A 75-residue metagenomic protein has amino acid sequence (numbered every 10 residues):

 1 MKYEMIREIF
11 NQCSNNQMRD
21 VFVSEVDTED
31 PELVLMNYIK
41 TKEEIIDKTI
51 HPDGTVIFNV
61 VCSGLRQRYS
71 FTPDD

Functional and structural regions predicted by a protein language model:
M1-K2, T55: Short, surface-exposed beta-edge/turn micro-motifs
K2-E32: N-terminal acidic leader/helix
M5, D30-L35, Q67-D75: Hydrophobic alpha-helical membrane-spanning segments
E29-D47: A short, charged, amphipathic alpha-helix used as a generic interaction element across diverse proteins
T41-D75: Short, mixed-charge low-complexity intrinsically disordered segments
